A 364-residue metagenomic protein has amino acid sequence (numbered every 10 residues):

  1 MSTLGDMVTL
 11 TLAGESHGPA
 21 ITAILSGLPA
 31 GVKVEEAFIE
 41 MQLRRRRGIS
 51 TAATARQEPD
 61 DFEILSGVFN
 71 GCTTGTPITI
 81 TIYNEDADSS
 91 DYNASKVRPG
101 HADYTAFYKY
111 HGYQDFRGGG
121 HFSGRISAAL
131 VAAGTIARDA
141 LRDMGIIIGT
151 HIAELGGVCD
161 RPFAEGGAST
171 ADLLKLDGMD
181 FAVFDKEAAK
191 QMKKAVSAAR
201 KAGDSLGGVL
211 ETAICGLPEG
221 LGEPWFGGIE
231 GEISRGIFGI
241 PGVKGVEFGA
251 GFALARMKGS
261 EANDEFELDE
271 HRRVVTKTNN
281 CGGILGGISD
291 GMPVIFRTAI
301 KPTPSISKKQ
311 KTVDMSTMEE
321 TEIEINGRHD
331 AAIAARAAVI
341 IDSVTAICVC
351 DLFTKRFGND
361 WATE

Functional and structural regions predicted by a protein language model:
M1-Q57: N-terminal, positively charged regions that mediate nucleic acid binding
T9, I80, S305-E364: Internal helix-turn-beta structural module
T9-G14, Q114-I126, E219-E223, N279-I284 (+1 more regions): A short glycine/serine-rich beta->alpha loop
L12-A13, P19, G203-E320: Glycine-rich anion/phosphate-binding loop at the beta-strand->alpha-helix junction
P19-G31, G124-I146, T150, G227-R235 (+3 more regions): Alpha-helical support elements that line or immediately flank enzyme active sites and cofactor-binding pockets
Q42-T105: Glycine-rich, N-terminal phosphate-binding loop and its surrounding beta-alpha-beta segment
S95-G120, K311-H329: Short acidic, glycine/tyrosine-flanked loop/strand segments centered on an H-E-D-like triad
K109-W225: Glycine-rich, mobile lid/loop segments that gate access to catalytic sites or pores
